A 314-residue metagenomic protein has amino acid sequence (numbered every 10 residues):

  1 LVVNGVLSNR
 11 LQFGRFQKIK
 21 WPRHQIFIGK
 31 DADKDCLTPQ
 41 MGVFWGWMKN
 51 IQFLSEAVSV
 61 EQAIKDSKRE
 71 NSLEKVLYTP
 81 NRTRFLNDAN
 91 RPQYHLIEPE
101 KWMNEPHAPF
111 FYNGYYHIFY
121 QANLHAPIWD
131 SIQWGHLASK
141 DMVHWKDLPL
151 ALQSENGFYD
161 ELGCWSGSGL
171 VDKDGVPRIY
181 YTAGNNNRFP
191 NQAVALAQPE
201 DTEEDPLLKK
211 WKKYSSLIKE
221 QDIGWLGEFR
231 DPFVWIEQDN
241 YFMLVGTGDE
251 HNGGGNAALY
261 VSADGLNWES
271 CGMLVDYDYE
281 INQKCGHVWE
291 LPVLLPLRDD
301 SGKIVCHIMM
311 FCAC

Functional and structural regions predicted by a protein language model:
L1-Y78: Extracellular glycan-associated modules
S59-D231, W235-C285, P296-C314: Beta-rich carbohydrate-recognition and catalytic domains
E290-P292: Functional cores that coordinate and move charged inorganic groups
